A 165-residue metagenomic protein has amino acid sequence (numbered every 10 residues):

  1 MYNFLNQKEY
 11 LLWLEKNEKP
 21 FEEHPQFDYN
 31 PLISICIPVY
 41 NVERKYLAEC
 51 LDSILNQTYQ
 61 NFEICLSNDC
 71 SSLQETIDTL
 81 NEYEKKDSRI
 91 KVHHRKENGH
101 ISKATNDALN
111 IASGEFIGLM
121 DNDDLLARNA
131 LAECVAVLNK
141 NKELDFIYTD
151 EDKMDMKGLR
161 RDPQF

Functional and structural regions predicted by a protein language model:
M1-L55: N-proximal low-complexity "stem/linker" segments adjacent to membrane-targeting elements
I37, L66-S67, I147-D150: Short beta-strand segments
L55-E97: Acidic donor-binding segment of Leloir-type glycosyltransferases
R95-A112: Glycine-rich, basic loop-to-helix element that forms the pyrophosphate-binding segment of sugar-nucleotide handling
S113, A127-R128: GHKL-family ATP-binding catalytic core of two-component histidine kinases
I117: Short aromatic/hydrophobic "clamp" motif used to bind/position activated sugar donors
D121-L125, D150: The conserved acidic donor/metal-binding loop of glycosyltransferases
N129-R161: Conserved donor NDP-sugar-binding/catalytic core segment of glycosyltransferases
